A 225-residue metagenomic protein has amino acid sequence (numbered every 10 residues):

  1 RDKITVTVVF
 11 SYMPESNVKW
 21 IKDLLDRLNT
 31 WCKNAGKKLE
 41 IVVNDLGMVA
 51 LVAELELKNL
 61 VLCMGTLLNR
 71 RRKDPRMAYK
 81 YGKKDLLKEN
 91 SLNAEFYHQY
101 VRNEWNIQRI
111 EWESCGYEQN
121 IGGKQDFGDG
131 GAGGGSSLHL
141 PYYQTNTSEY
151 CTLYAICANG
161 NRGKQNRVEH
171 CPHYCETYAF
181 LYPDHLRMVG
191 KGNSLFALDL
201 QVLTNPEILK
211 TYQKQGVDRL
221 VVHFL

Functional and structural regions predicted by a protein language model:
R1, T7-L225: Active-site pocket-lining/capping segments in soluble small-molecule metabolic enzymes
